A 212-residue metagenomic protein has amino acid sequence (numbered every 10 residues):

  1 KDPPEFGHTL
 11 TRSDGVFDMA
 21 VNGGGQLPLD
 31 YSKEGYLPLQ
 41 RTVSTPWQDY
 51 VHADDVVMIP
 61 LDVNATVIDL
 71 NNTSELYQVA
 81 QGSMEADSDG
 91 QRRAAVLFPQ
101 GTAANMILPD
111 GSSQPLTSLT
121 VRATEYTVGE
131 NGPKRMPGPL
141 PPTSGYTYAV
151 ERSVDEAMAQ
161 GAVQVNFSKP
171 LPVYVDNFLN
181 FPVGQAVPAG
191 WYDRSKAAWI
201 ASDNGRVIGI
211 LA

Functional and structural regions predicted by a protein language model:
K1-E5, E34-Y36, Y192-A197: Change "in extracellular beta-sheet-rich domains … of secreted and cell-surface proteins" to "in beta-sheet-rich domains
D2-A20: Short, acidic Ser/Thr/Gly-rich low-complexity loop/linker segments typical of extracellular and cell-surface proteins
G7-S13, V43-T45, A201-L211: Solvent-exposed serine/threonine-rich low-complexity stretches and specific carbohydrate-binding patches
V16-V21, H52-D55, V173-D176, S202-D203 (+1 more regions): Exposed aromatic-hydrophobic patches
G23-G35, Q40: A short, solvent-exposed beta-strand micro-motif common in secreted/extracellular proteins
T45-L70: Extracellular beta-sheet/turn segments enriched in Thr/Pro/Gly and aliphatic residues
I68-R92, Q100, N105-M106, D110 (+1 more regions): Proteolytic processing hotspots in large secreted/extracellular or virion-associated proteins and select intracellular
